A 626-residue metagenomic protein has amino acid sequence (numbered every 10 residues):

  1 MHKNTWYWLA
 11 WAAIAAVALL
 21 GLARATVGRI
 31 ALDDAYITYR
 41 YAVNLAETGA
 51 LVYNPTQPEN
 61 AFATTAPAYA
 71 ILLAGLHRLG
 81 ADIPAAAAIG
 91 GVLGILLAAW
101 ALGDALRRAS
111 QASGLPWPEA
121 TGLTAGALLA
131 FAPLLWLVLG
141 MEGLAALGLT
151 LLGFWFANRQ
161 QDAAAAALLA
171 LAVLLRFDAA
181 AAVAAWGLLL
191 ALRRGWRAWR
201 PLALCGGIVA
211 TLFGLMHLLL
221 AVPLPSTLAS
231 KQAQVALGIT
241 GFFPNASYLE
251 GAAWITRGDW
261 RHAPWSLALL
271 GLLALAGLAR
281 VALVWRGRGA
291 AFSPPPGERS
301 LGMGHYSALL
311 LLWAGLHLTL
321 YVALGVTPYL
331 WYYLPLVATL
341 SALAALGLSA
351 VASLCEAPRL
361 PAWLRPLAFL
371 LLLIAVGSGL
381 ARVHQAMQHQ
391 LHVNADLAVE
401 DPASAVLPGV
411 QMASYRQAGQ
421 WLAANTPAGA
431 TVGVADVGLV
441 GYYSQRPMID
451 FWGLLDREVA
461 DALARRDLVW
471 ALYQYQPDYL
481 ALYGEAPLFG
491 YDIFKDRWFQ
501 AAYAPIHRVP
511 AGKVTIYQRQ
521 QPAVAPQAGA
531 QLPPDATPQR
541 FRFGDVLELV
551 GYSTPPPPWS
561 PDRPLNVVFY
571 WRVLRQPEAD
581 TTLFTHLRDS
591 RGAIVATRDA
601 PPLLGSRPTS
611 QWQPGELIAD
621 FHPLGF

Functional and structural regions predicted by a protein language model:
N4, A181-G207, V281-A291, A342 (+1 more regions): Perimembrane helix-loop-helix junctions
Y7-A15, L115-A125, A203-A210, L269-L273 (+5 more regions): Signature aromatic-anchored transmembrane alpha helix within multi-pass, membrane-resident enzymes that catalyze glycan
A15, A99-L102, W186-A191, R257-G304 (+2 more regions): Hydrophobic, aromatic-rich transmembrane alpha-helices and their immediate juxtamembrane boundary segments
L20, V27-I30, I37-E47, P67 (+4 more regions): Membrane-lumen/periplasm interface segments of specific transmembrane helices in polyprenyl phosphate-linked
A86-G94, P133-L152, A157, L171-A182 (+1 more regions): Multi-pass, polyprenyl lipid-linked donor-dependent membrane glycosyltransferases
I89-S113: Transmembrane-helix motifs of polytopic, lipid-linked glycan transferases
A99-D104, A145-L168, G187, T339-L346: Specific aromatic-rich, kink-prone transmembrane helix
L397-F626: C-terminal luminal/periplasmic domains and tails of membrane-associated envelope-modifying transferases
